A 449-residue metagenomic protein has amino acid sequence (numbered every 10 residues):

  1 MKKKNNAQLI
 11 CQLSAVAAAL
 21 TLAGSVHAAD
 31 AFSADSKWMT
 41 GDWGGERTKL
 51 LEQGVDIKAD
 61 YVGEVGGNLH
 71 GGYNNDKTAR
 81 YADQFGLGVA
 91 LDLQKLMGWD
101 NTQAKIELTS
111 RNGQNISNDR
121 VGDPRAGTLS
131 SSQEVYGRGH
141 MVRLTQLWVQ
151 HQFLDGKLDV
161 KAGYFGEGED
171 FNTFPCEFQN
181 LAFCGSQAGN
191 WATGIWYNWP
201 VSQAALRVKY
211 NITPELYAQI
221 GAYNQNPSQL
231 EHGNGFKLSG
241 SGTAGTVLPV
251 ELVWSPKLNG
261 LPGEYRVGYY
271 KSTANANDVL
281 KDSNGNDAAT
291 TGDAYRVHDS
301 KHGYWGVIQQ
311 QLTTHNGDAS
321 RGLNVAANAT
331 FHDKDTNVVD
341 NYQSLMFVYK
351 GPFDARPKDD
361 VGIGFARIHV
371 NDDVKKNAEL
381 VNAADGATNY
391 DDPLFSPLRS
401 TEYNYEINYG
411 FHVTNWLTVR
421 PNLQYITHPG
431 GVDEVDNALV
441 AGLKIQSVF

Functional and structural regions predicted by a protein language model:
A29-D30, A34, T40-I57, D92-A104 (+6 more regions): Short loop/turn motifs that connect adjacent beta-strands in outer-membrane beta-barrel proteins
A59, A104-L108, V160-A162, V208 (+7 more regions): Membrane-embedded beta-strand positions of outer-membrane beta-barrel proteins
G63, L91-K95, H151-F153, Y164 (+7 more regions): Residue-level signature of outer-membrane beta-barrel architecture
G63-G67, L108-Q114, Y164-G168, A222-N226 (+7 more regions): Transmembrane beta-strands of outer-membrane beta-barrel pores
A82-P227, N337-S344, P352-E379: Outer membrane beta-barrel
G189-H315, S320-H332, Y349: Signature for the C-terminal beta-barrel architecture of outer-membrane proteins
E251-V253, Y269-H298, H302, T314-N316 (+3 more regions): Outer membrane beta-barrel transmembrane domains
N437-F449: Outer-membrane beta-barrel "beta-signal"
